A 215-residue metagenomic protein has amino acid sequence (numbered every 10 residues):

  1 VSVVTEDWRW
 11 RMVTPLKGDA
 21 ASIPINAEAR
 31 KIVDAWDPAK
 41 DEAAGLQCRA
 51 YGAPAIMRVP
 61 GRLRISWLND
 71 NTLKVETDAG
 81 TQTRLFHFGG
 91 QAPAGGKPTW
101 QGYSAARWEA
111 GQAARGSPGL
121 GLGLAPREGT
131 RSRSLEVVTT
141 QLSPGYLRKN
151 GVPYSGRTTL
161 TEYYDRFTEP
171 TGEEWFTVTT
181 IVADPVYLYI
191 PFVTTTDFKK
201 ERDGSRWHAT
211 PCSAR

Functional and structural regions predicted by a protein language model:
V1-R215: PEST-like low-complexity, intrinsically disordered acidic/proline/serine-rich tracts that flank trafficking/processing
